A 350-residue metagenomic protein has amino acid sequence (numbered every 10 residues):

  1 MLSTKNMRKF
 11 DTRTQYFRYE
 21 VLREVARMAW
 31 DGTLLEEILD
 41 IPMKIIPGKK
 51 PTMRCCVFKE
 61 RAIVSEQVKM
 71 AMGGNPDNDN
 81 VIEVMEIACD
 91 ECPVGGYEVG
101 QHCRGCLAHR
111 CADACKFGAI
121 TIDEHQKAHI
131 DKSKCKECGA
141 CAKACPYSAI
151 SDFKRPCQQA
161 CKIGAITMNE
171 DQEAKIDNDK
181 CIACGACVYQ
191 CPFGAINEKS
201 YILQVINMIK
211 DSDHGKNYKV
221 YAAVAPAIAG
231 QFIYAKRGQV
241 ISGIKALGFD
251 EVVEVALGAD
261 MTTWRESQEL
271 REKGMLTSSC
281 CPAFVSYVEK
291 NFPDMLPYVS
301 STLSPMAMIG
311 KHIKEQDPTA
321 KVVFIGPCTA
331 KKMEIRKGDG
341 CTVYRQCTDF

Functional and structural regions predicted by a protein language model:
M1-G73, E198-F350: Iron-sulfur-associated redox domains of electron-transfer enzymes in respiratory and anaerobic energy metabolism
L2-A144, S148-Q158: Ferredoxin-type iron-sulfur electron-transfer modules and their immediate structural context
P76-D79, V84-A88, K175-N178, N217 (+2 more regions): N-proximal short alpha-helices
P76-V81, C89, Y97, R104-C106 (+5 more regions): Short linear motifs at secondary-structure transitions and domain/linker junctions
D79-N80, C89-C92, K136, I166-T167 (+2 more regions): A short alpha-helix capping/helix-coil boundary motif
P93, Y97, Q190, P293-L296 (+1 more regions): A generic, residue-level signal for flexible/boundary positions that often mark functional hotspots
P93-E98, D179-C181, Q316-I325: Immediate flanking context of iron-sulfur cluster ligation sites
V99-G185, Y189, G194, S200-I202 (+4 more regions): Glycine- and small hydrophobic-enriched segments that form the cores of compact globular domains
